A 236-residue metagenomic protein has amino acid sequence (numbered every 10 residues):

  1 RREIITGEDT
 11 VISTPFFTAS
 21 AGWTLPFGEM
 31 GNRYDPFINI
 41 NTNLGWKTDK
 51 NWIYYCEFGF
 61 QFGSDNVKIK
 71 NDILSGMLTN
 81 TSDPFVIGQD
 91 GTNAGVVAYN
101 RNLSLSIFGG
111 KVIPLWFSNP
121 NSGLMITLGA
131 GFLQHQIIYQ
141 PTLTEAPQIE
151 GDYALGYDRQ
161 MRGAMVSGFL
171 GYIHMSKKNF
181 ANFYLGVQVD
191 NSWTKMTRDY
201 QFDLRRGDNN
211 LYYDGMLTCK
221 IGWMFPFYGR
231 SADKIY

Functional and structural regions predicted by a protein language model:
R1-I53, G222, P226, Y236: Short glycine/proline- and aromatic-enriched beta-strand/turn motifs that initiate or cap beta-hairpins
T6-E8, G28-R33, N66-N102, H135-G163 (+1 more regions): Extracellular/periplasm-exposed beta-strand and loop segments of Gram-negative cell-envelope proteins, dominated by
T6-T14, K50-N51, P114-G123, M175-F183 (+1 more regions): Short loop/turn motifs that connect adjacent beta-strands in outer-membrane beta-barrel proteins
S13, P36-I40, Y99-L105, S122 (+3 more regions): Residues that define the transmembrane beta-barrel architecture of outer-membrane proteins
A19-W23, T42-W46, F58-F60, L105-K111 (+4 more regions): Residues on the lipid-exposed face of transmembrane beta-strands in outer-membrane beta-barrel proteins
L44, K50-S75: Glycine/small-residue-rich interface belts in oligomeric ring/scaffold proteins and their assembly partners
Y55, V97-Q136: Internal, conserved structured core segments that host functional sites
G168, H174-Y236: Predominantly the C-terminal beta-signal and adjacent terminal strand-loop region of outer-membrane beta-barrel
